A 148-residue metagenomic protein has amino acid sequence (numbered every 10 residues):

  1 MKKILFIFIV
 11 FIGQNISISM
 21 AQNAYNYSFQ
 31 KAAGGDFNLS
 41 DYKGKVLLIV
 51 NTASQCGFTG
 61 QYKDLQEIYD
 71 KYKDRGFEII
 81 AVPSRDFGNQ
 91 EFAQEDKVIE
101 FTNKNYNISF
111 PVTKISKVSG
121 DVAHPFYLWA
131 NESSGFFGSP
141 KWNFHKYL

Functional and structural regions predicted by a protein language model:
I4-Q14: Sec-dependent N-terminal signal peptides
S19-S40: N-terminal "domain-start" segment that seeds a small globular fold
K43-V50: Local sequence-structure signature of Cys/Sec-based thiol-disulfide redox active-site neighborhoods
N51-Q55, N143: Amphipathic alpha-helical repeat scaffolds
F58-H124: Structural microenvironment flanking redox-active thiols in thiol-disulfide oxidoreductases
Y106-I108, S116-L148: Thiol/disulfide oxidoreductase modules built on the thioredoxin-like
